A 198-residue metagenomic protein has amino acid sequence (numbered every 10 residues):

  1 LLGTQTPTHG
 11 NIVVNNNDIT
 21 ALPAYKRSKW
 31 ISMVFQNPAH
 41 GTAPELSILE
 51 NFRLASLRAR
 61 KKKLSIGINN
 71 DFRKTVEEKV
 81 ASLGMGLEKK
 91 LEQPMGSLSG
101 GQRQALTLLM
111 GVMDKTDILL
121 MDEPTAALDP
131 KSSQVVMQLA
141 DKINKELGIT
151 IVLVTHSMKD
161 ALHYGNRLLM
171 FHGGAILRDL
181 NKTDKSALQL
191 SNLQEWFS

Functional and structural regions predicted by a protein language model:
L2: Helix-to-loop junction immediately C-terminal to a conserved catalytic motif
G10-D18: Conserved ABC transporter NBD signature motif
D18-S32, K62-S65, N69, K185-S191: ABC ATPase NBD coupling module
L46-R58: Q-loop/switch helix immediately C-terminal to the Walker
G111-V112: ABC ATPase C-loop
L119-D122: Catalytic Walker B motif of ABC-type/P-loop ATPase nucleotide-binding domains
T155-H156: H-loop/switch region of ABC-family ATPase nucleotide-binding domains
A175-S198: Conserved beta-strand-loop-alpha-helix hinge in the C-terminal portion of ABC ATPase nucleotide-binding domains
